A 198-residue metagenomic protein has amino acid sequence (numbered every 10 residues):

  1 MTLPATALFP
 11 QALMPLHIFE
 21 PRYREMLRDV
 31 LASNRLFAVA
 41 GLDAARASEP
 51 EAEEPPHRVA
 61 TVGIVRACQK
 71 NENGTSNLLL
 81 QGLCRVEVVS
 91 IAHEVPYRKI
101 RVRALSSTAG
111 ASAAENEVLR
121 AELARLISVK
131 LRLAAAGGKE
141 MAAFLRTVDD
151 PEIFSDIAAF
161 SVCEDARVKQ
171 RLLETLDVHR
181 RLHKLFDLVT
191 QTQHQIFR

Functional and structural regions predicted by a protein language model:
M1-R198: N-terminal low-complexity, acidic/polar interaction/targeting segments
